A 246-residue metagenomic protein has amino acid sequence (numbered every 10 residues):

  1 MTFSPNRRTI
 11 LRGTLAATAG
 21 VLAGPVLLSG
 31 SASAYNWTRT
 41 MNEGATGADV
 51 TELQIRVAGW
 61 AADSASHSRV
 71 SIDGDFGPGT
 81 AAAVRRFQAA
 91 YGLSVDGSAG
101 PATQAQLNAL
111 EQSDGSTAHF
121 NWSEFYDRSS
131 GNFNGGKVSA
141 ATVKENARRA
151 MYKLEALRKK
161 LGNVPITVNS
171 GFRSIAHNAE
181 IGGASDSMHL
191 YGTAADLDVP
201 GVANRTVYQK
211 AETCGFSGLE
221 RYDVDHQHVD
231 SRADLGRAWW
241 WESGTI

Functional and structural regions predicted by a protein language model:
M1-V21: N-terminal secretory signal peptides and thylakoid transit peptides that target proteins across membranes
G24-R39: C-terminal region of N-terminal signal peptides and the immediate post-cleavage residues of exported proteins
W37-A109: Short acidic, glycine/serine/threonine-rich helix-capping segments at coil-helix boundaries
A65-I72, V95-S98, N163-F172, F216-D223: Surface-exposed patches in mature extracellular/periplasmic domains of secreted proteins
A99, E111, S170-F172, V199-G201 (+1 more regions): A mature extracytoplasmic/lumenal domain signature
A105, A184-I246: Catalytic cores and adjacent binding grooves of peptidoglycan-active enzymes
S116-L161: Active-site acidic/histidine clusters and adjacent loop/turn architecture that either coordinate catalytic ions
E155-I181: Extended, low-complexity, intrinsically disordered C-terminal regulatory tails of eukaryotic serine/threonine kinases
